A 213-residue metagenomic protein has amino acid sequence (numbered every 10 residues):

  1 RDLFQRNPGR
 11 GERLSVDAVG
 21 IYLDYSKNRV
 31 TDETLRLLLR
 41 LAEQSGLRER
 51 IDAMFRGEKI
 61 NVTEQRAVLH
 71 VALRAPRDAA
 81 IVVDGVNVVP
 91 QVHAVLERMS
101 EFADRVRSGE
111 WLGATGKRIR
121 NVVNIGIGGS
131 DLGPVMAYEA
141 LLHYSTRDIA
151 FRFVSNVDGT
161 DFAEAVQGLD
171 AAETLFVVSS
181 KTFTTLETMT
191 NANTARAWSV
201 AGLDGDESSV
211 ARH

Functional and structural regions predicted by a protein language model:
R1-T115: Extended, charge-enriched "interface" segments that sit outside catalytic cores
E101-G109, G116-H213: Glycine-rich phosphate-binding loops that contact phosphosugars or nucleotide phosphates
